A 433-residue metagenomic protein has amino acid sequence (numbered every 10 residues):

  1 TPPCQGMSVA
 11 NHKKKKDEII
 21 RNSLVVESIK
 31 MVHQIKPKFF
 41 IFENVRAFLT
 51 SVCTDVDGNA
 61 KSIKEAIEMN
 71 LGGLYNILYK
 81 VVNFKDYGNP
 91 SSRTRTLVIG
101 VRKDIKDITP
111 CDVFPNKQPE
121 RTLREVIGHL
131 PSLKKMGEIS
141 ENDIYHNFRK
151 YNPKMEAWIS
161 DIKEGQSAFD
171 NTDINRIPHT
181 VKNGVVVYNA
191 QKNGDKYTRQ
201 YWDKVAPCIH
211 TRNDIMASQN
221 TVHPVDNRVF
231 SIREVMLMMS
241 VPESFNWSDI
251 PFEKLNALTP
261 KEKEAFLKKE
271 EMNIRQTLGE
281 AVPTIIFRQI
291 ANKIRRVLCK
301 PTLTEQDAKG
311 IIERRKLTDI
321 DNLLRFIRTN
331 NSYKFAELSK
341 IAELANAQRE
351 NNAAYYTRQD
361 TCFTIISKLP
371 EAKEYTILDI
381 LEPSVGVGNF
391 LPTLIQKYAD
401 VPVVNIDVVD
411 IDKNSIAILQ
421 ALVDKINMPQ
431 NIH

Functional and structural regions predicted by a protein language model:
T1-N11, F39-V45, V98-R102, I209 (+6 more regions): Conserved proline-anchored active-site loop of SAM-dependent methyltransferases that bridges a beta-strand
Q5-G194: Class I S-adenosyl-L-methionine
S8, E264-I274, A342-R349: Short glycine/proline-rich turn/loop motifs
L49-V52, L71, Y75, I294 (+3 more regions): A generic secondary-structure signal for well-formed alpha-helical elements
S62-E65, I127, T302-L317: Class I S-adenosyl-L-methionine
L71, Q306-H433: Class I S-adenosyl-L-methionine-dependent methyltransferase catalytic core
V82, I127, I209-H210, M238 (+1 more regions): Bulky hydrophobic/aromatic "packing anchor" residues in well-ordered structure
F148-G310: C-terminal target-recognition/interaction regions appended to catalytic cores
